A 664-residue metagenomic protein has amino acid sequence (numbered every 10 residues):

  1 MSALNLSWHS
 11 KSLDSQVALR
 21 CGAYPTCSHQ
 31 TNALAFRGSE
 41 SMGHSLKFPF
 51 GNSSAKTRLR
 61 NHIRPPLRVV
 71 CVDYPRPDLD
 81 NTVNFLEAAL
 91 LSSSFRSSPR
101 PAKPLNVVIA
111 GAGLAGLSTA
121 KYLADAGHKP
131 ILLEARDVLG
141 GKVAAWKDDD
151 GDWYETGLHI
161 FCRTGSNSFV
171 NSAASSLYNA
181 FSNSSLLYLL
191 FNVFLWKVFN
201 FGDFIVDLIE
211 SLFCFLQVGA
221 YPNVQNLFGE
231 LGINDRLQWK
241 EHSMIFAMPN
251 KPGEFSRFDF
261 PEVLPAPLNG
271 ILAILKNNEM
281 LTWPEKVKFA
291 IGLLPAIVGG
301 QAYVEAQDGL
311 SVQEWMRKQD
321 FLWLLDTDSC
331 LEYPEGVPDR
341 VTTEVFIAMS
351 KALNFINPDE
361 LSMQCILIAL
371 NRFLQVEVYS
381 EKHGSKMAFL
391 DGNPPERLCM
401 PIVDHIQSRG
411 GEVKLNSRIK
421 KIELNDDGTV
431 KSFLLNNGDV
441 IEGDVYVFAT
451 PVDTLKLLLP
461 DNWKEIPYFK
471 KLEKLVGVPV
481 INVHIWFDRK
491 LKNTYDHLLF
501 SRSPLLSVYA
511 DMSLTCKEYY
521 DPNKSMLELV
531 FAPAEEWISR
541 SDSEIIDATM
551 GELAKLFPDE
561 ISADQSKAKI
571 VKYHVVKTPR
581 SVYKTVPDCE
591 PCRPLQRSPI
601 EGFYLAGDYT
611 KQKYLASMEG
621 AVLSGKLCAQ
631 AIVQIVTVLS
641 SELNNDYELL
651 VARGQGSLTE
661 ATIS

Functional and structural regions predicted by a protein language model:
S2-V107, D125-A126, A145-D148, E648 (+1 more regions): Extreme N-terminal leader/targeting segments of oxidoreductases
A102-K103, E279-S432, N436, E442-V445: Active-site/ligand-binding neighborhood in enzyme catalytic cores
A102-L132: N-terminal Rossmann-like FAD-binding beta1-loop-alpha1 element of flavoenzymes
K103, L390-D391, G411, L415-E560: Mid-domain catalytic core of redox enzymes that form a hydrophobic substrate pocket/lid adjacent to a catalytic redox
A124-D149, L195: Glycine-rich FAD pyrophosphate-binding loop
D150-L187, W196-Y303: Dinucleotide-binding Rossmann-like beta1-alpha1 core, especially the glycine-rich loop that anchors the ADP
K517-D521, K577-L605, Y609-K611: FAD-binding beta-loop-beta segment adjacent to the flavin cofactor pocket
T610-I632, V636: A conserved FAD-binding loop/helix module that cradles the flavin
